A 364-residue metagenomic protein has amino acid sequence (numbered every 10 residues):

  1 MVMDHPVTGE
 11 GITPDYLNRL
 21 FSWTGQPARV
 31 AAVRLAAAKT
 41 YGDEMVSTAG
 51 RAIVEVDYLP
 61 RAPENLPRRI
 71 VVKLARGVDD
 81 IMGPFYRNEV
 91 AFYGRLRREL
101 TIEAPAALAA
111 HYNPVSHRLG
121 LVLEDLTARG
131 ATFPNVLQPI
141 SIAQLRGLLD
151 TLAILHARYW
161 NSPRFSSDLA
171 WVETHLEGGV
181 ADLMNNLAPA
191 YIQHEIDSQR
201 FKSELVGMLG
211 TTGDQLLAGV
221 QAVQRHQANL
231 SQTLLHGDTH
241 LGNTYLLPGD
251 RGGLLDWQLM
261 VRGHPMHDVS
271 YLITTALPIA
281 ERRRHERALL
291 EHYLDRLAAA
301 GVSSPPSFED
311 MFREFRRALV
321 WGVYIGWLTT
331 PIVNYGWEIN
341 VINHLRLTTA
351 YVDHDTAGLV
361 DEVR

Functional and structural regions predicted by a protein language model:
M1-R118, V223, L247-G252, V363-R364: Conserved NTP-binding catalytic cores of kinases and kinase-like/nucleotidyltransferase enzymes across multiple kinase
D43-R61, L216-P265: Active-site acidic catalytic loop and adjacent metal/ATP-binding pocket of ATP-dependent phosphoryl transfer enzymes
R69-K73, V122, L234, L254 (+1 more regions): Short hydrophobic-acidic sequence motifs that mark active-site Asp/Glu residues
A75-V78, F133-Q138, L255, Y271-I279: Glycine- and acidic
A91, L259-V302, L319-N343: Active-site activation/catalytic loop segments of kinase-like enzymes and analogous catalytic loops in related
A110-P114, S162-H175, S304-M311: Short, glycine/acidic-rich hinge or "gate" loops at secondary-structure transitions that mediate conformational
L121-A128: Short pocket-lining segment of the protein kinase catalytic domain that shapes the ATP-binding cleft
A131-H236, P248, N343-H344, T348-R364: ATP-dependent phospho-/nucleotidyl transfer catalytic cores
